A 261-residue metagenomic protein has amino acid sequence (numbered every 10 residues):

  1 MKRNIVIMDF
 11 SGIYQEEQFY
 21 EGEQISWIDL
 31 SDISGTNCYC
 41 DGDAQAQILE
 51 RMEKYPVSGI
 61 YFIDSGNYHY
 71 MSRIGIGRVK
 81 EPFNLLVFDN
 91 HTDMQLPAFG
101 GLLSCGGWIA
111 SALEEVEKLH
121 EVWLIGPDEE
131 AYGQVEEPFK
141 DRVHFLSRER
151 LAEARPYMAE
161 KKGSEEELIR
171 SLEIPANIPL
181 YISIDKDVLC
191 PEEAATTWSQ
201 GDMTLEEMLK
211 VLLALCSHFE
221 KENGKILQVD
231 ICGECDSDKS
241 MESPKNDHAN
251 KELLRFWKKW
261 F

Functional and structural regions predicted by a protein language model:
K2-I63, N67-N84, E117-F139, V143-F261: Catalytic cores of soluble, metal-dependent hydrolases
G66-H69, G101-I109: Short acidic (Asp/Glu) patches
L85-P97, S104, W108: Long, hydrophobic, well-ordered secondary-structure blocks that form the structural core and pocket-lining surfaces
L96-L102, G133-P138: Active-site-proximal loop->helix
G100, S104, Q200-M203: Short alpha-helix boundary/capping segments
S104-L113, V122-P127: Conserved beta-alpha
